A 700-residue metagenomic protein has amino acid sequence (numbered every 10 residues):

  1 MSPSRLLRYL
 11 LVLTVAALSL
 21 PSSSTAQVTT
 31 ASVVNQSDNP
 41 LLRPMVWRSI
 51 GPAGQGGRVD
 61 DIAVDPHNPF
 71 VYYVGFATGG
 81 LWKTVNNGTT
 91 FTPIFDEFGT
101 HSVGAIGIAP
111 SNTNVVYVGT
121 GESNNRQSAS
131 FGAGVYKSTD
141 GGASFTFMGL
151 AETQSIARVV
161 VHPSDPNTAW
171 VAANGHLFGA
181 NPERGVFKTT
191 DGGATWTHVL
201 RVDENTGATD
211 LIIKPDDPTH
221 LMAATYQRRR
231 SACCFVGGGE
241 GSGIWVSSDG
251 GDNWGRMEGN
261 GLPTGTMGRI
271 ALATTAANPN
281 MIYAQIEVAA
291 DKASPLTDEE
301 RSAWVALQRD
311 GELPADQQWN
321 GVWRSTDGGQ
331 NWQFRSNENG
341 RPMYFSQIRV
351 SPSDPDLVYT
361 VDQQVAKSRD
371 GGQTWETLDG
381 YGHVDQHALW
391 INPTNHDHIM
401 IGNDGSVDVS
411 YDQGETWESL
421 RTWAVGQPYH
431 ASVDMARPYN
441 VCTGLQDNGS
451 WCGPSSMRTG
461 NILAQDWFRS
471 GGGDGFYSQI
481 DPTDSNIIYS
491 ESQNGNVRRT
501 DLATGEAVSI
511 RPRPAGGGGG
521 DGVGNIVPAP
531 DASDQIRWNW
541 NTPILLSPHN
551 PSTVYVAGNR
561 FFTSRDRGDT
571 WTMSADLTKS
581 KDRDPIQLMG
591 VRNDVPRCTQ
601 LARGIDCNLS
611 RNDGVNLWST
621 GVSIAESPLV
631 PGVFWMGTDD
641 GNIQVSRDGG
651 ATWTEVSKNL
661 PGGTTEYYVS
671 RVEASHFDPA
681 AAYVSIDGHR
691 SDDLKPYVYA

Functional and structural regions predicted by a protein language model:
M1-L6: N-terminal secretory signal peptides that target proteins for export/translocation
Y9-P21: Bacterial N-terminal signal peptides
S22-A26: Sec/Tat signal peptide C-region and signal peptidase I cleavage site
Q27-A700: Beta-propeller blade termini and top-face loops
